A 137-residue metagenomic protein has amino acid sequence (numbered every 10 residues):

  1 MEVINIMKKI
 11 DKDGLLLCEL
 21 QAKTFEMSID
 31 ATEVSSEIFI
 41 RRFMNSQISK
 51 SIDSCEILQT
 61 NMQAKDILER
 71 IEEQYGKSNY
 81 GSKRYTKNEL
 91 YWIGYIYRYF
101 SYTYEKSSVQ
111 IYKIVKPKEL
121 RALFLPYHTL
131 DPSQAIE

Functional and structural regions predicted by a protein language model:
M1-E2, I57-W92: Long, compositionally biased
M1-K9: Membrane-interacting alpha-helical segments
G14, C18-I71: N-terminal interaction modules that seed assembly of large macromolecular complexes
Q47-S51, K118-F124: Short, mixed-charge aromatic SLiMs
Y75-A122: Amphipathic protein-protein interaction modules
L123-E137: Glycine-rich, aromatic-bearing surface loops/beta-hairpins
